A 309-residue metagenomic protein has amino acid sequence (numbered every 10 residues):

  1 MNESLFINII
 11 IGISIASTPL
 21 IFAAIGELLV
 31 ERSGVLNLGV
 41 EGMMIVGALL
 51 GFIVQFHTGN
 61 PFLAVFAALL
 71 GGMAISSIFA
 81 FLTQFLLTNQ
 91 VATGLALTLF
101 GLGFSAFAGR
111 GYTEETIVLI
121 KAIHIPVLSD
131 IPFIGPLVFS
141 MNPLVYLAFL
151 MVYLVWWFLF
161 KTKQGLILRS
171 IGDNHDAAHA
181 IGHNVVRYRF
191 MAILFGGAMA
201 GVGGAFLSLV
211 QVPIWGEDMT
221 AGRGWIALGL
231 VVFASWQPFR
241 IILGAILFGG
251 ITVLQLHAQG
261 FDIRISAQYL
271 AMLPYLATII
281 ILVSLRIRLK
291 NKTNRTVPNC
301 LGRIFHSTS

Functional and structural regions predicted by a protein language model:
M1-F22, L36, L50, T58-L63: Membrane-interfacial amphipathic/re-entrant helices at transmembrane-helix boundaries
A23, A48-F52, L102-A106, V145-W156 (+4 more regions): Hydrophobic core segments of alpha-helical transmembrane domains in multi-pass membrane transport and ion-translocation
G59-F104, L247, T252: Alpha-helical transmembrane segments within multi-pass membrane transporters and channels
Q90-A92, V118-I123, S140-L147, R189 (+4 more regions): Loop-to-transmembrane alpha-helix initiation sites
G101-K161, D262-L270, V297-S309: Transmembrane helix-bundle core of multi-pass membrane transporters and related energy-transducing complexes
V138-W215, P238-L243: Helix-loop-helix "hairpin" substructures at the membrane interface of multi-pass membrane proteins
V155, D173-A180, N184-R187, A258-S309: Cytosolic-side transmembrane-helix boundaries in multi-pass membrane proteins
Q211-Y275: Transmembrane alpha-helical segments in multi-pass inner-membrane proteins
